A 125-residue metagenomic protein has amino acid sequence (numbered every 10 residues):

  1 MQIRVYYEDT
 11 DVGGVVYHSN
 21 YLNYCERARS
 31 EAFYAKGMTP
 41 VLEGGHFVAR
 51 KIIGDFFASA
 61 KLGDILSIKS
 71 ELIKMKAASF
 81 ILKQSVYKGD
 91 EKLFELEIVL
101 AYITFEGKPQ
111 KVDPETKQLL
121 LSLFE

Functional and structural regions predicted by a protein language model:
M1-K51, F105-E125: Hot-dog-fold acyl-thioester-processing enzymes
Q2-Y7, L66, S79-L82: Generic alpha-helical hydrophobic packing signal
A32-F80, L100-A101: Hydrophobic beta-strand-centered segment that forms part of the acyl-chain substrate-binding groove
K61-L62, I73-E125: HotDog/MaoC-like acyl-thioester-processing domains
